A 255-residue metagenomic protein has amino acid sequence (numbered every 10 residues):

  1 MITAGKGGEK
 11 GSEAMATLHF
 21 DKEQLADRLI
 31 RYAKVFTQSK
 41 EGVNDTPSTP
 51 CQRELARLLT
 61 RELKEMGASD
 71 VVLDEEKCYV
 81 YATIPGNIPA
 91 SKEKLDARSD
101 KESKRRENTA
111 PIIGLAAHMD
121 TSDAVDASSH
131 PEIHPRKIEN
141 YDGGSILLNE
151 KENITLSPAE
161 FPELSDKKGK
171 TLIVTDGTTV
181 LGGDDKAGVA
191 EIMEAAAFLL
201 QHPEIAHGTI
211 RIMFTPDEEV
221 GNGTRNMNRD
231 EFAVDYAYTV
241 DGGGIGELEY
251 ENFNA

Functional and structural regions predicted by a protein language model:
M1-A14: Short, Lys/Arg-enriched N-terminal segments with co-localized hydrophobic residues within the first ~10-30 amino acids
G7-G8, D27-Y32, N44, S48 (+7 more regions): Aromatic-enriched hydrophobic runs in primary sequence
E9-K10, L95, S99-T109, A196 (+2 more regions): Intrinsically disordered, low-complexity Ser/Thr/Pro-rich tracts
S12, P89, E93, A124 (+4 more regions): Residue-level recognition of conserved structural "scaffold" positions that shape functional pockets and channels
S12-L18, G42, T46, E65 (+4 more regions): A near-ubiquitous, low-amplitude feature marking generic local secondary-structure context
T17-T171: Acidic/His- and Gly-rich active-site-bordering loop/insert found across diverse amide/peptide-bond hydrolases
L164-A255: Acidic/histidine-rich catalytic neighborhood of metal-dependent amide-processing enzymes
